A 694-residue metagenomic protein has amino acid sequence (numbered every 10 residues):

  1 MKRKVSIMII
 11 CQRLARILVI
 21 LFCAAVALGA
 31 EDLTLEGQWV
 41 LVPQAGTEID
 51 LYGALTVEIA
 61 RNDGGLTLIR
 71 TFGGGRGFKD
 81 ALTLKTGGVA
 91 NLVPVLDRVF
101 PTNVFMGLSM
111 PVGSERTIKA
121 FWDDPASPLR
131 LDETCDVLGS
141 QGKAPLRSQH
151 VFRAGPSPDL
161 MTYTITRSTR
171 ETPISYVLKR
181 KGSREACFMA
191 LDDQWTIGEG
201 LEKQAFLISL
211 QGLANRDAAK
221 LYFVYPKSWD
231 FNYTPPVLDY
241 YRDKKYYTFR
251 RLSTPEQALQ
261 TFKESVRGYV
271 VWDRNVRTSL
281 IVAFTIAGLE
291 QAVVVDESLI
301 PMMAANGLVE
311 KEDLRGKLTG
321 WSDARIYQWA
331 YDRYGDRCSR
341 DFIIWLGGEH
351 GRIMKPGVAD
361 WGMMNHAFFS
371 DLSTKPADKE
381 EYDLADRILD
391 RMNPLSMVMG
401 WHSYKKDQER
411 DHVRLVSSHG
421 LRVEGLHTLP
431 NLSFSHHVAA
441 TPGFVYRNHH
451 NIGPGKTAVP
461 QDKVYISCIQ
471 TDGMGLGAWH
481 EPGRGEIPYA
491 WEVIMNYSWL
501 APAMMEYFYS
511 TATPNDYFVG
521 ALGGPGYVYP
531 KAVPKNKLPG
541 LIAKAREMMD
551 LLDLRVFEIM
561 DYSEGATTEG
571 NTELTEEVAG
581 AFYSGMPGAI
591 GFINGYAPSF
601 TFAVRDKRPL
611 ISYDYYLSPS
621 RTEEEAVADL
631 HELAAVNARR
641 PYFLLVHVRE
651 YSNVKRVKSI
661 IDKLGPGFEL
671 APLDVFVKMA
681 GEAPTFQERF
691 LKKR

Functional and structural regions predicted by a protein language model:
K2-L18: Bacterial N-terminal signal peptides that target proteins for export
E31-G182: Hydrophobic small-molecule pocket/channel-lining residues, especially in calycin-type beta-barrels
N62-G74, M161-I165, K263-T278, P394-K405 (+2 more regions): Short, hydrophobic/proline-enriched secondary-structure or compact coil segments at domain edges
K181-Y334: Mature N-terminal, pre-catalytic/accessory segment of carbohydrate-active enzymes
R184, A219, W272-D360, M364-S370 (+1 more regions): Metal-dependent polysaccharide deacetylase catalytic core of the NodB/CE4 family, i.e., the active-site-bearing domain
Q194-L207, G212-R216, L221-T234, Y240-Y241 (+9 more regions): Acidic-and-aromatic substrate-binding clefts and catalytic sites of carbohydrate-active enzymes
D360-R484: Non-catalytic propeptide/linker segments at domain boundaries
D383-N393, M397-G400, V459-A478, R484-E486 (+3 more regions): Catalytic grooves of carbohydrate-active enzymes
